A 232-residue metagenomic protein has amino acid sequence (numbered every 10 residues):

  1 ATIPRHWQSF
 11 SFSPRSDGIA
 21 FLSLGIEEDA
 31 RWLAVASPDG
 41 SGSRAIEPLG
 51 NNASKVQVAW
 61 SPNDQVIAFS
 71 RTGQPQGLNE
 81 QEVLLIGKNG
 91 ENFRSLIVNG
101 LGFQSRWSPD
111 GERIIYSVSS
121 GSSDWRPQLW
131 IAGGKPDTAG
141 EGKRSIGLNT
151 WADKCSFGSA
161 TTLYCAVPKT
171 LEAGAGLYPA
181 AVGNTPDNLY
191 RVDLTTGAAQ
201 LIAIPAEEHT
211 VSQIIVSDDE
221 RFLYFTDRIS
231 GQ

Functional and structural regions predicted by a protein language model:
A1, T72, Q81-N89, R126-Q128 (+2 more regions): Short, intrinsically disordered, charge-balanced linker/junction segments flanking boundaries in proteins
P4-L22, P48-I67, F93-S117, K143-Y164 (+1 more regions): Conserved beta-propeller blade repeats
L24, R71-G77, S119, A166-N184: Short, conserved, GDST-rich strand-edge loop motifs in beta-rich repeat architectures
A34-D39, E82-N89, Q128-K135, G183-T196: Beta-propeller blade signature
D39-R44, N89-R94, P136-G142, T196-Q200: Beta-strand initiation motifs
P62-A68, G73-I97: Acidic, glycine-rich loop-and-beta core segments that form the ion-binding/anion-interacting portion of active sites
I115-Y116, W125-G133, S159: Alpha-helical transmembrane segments and terminal signal-anchor/GPI-anchor hydrophobic tails, characterized by long
T170, A175-G231: C-terminal closing repeat unit and adjoining cap/tail of repeat-based domains
